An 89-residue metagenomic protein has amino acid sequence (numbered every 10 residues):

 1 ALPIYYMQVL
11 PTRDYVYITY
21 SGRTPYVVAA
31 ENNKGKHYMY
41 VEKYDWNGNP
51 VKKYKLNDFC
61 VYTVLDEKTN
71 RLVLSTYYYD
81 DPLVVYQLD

Functional and structural regions predicted by a protein language model:
T12-Y15, R23, K68-N70: Short coil/turn segments that connect the beta-strands within blades of beta-propeller domains
I18-K36, P82-Y86: Short, conserved, GDST-rich strand-edge loop motifs in beta-rich repeat architectures
E31-N49, Q87-D89: Beta-propeller blade signature
N57-V61: Short coil/turn segments at the loop-to-beta-strand junctions that recur within blades of beta-propeller repeat folds
V64-D89: Blade-level signature of beta-propeller repeat domains, shared across WD40, Kelch, NHL, RCC1 and BNR/Asp-box propellers
